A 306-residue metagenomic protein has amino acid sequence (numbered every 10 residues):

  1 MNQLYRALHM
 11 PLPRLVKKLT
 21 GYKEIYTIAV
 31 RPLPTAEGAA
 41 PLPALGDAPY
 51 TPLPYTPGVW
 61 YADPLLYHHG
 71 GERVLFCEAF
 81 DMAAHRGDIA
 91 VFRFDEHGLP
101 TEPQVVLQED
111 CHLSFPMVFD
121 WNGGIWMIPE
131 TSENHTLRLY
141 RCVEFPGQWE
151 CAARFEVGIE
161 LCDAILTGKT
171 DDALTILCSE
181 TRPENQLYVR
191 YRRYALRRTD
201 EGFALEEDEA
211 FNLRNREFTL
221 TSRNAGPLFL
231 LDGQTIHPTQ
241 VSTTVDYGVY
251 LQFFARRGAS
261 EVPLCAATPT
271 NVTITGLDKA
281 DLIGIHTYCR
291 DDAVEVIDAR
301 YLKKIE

Functional and structural regions predicted by a protein language model:
M1-E306: Carbohydrate-active catalytic/glycan-binding domains of CAZyme proteins, especially the secreted or lumenal ectodomains
